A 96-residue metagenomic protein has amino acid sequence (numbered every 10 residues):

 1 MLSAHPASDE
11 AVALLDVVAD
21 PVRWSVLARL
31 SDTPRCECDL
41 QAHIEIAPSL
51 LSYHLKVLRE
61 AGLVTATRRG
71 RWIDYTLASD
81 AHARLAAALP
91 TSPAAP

Functional and structural regions predicted by a protein language model:
M1-E10, A28-D32, S79-P96: Amphipathic alpha-helical dimerization/coiled-coil segments that flank or bridge DNA-binding/regulatory modules
D9-S49, R69, I73-A81: N-terminal helix-turn-helix DNA-binding core of bacterial DNA-binding proteins
L55-K56: Short, hydrophobic-biased segments on the C-terminal half of alpha helices that form "recognition helices"
G62: Glycine-centered, phosphate/nucleic-acid-interacting loop/turn motifs that mediate DNA/RNA or nucleotide
A66: Short beta-strand "wing" residues that participate in macromolecule-binding interfaces
